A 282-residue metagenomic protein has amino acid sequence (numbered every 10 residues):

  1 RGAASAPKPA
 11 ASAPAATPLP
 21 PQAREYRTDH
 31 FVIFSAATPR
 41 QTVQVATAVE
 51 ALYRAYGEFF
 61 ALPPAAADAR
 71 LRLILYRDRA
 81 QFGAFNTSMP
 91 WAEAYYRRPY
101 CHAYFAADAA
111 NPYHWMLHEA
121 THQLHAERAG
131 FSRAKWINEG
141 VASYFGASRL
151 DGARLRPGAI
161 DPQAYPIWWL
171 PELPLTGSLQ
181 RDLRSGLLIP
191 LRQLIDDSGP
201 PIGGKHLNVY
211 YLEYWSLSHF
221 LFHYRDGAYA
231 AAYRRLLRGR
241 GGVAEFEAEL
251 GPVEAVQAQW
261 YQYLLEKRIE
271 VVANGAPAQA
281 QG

Functional and structural regions predicted by a protein language model:
A13, A23-E25, R192: N-terminal secretory signal peptides
P14-P18: Hydrophobic or amphipathic, alpha-helical segments that drive membrane association/targeting
L19, F85-F105, S132-G282: Acidic/His/Gly-enriched intrinsically disordered linker/tail segments that often contain short helix/coil "MoRF-like"
P20-A134, F145, R149-G152, G242-A248: Juxtacatalytic substrate-recognition/specificity segment
